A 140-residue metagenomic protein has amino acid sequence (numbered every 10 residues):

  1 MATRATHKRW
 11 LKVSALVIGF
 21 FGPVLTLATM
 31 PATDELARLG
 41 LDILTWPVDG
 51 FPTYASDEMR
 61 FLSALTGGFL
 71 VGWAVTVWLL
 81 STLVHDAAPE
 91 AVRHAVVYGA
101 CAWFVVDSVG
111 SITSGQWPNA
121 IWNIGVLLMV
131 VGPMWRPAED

Functional and structural regions predicted by a protein language model:
M1-L27: Cytosolic juxtamembrane helix and N-cap/initiation of the first transmembrane helix
T3-L11, A55-L62, P89-V96, G115 (+1 more regions): Membrane-interface helix-boundary signature
L11-I18, G67, V97-A100, F104 (+1 more regions): Residues within membrane-spanning alpha-helices of integral membrane proteins, especially the hydrophobic core/packing
F20-F61: Membrane-helix boundary elements
A28, Y54-R60, V77-A91: Short juxtamembrane and helix-loop transition motifs at transmembrane-helix boundaries in membrane proteins
I43-L44, G125-R136: Alpha-helical transmembrane segments and their membrane-interface exit regions
L62-L80: Alpha-helical transmembrane segments of helical membrane proteins, especially in multi-pass transport, channel
V105-W122: Membrane-helix boundary connector in multi-pass membrane proteins
